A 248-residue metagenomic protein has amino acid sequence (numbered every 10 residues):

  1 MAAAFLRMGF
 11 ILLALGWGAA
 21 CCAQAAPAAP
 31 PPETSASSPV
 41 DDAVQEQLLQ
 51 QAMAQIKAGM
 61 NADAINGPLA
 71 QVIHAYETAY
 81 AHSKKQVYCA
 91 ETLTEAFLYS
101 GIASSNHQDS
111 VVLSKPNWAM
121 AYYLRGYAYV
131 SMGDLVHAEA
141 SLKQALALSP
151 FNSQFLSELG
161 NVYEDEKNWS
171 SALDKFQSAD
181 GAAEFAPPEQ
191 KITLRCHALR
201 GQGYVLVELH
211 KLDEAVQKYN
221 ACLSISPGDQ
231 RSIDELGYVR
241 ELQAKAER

Functional and structural regions predicted by a protein language model:
A58-G59, M132, E166, L209 (+1 more regions): Structural motif corresponding to the intra-repeat A-B loop/turn of tetratricopeptide repeats
A64-I65, A138, A172, A215: Single-residue signature of alpha-solenoid repeat helices
H74, L146-A147, D180-G181, P188 (+2 more regions): Conserved structural position within tetratricopeptide repeats
